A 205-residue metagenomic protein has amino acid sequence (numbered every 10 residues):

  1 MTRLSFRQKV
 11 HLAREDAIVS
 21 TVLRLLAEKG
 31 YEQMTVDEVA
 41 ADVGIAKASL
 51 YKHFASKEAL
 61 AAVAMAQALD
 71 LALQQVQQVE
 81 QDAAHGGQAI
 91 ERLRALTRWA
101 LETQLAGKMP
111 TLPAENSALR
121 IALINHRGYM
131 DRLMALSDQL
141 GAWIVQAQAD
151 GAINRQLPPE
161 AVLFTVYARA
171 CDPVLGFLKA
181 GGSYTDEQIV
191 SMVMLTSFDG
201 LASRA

Functional and structural regions predicted by a protein language model:
M1-K29, Q33-D42, A59: Basic, helix-initiating cap at the start of DNA-binding domains
M1-T2, A95-W99, D138, A142-D150 (+2 more regions): C-terminal peripheral helix-coil segments that are non-catalytic and often amphipathic
T21-L25, W99, T103, R169: Short amphipathic alpha-helical elements of helix-turn-helix/winged-helix folds
V43-F54: Short hydrophobic/aromatic patch on the recognition helix
A61-A68: Alpha-helical DNA-contacting segments of helix-turn-helix folds
V63, Q77-K108, P159, L163-V166: Hydrophobic alpha-helical connector segments
D70-L73, L123-D150, E160-A168, L175: Amphipathic alpha-helical packing segments from all-alpha helical-bundle domains
T103-I124, L175: Amphipathic alpha-helical segments used for helix-helix packing
